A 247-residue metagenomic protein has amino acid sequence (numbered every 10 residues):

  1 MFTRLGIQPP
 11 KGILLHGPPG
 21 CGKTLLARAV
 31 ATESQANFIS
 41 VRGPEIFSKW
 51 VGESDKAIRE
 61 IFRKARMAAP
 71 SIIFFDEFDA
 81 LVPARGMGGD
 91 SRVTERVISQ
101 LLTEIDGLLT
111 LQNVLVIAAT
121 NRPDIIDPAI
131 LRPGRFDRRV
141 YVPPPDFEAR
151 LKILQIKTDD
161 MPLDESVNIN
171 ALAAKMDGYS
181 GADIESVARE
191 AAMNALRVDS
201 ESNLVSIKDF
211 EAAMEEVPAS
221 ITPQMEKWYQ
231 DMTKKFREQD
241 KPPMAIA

Functional and structural regions predicted by a protein language model:
M1-Y179, A191: Walker A/P-loop NTP-binding motif of AAA+ ATPase domains
T3-Q8, L25-L26, N168-R189, M193-A247: C-terminal engagement/docking regions of AAA+ P-loop ATPases
